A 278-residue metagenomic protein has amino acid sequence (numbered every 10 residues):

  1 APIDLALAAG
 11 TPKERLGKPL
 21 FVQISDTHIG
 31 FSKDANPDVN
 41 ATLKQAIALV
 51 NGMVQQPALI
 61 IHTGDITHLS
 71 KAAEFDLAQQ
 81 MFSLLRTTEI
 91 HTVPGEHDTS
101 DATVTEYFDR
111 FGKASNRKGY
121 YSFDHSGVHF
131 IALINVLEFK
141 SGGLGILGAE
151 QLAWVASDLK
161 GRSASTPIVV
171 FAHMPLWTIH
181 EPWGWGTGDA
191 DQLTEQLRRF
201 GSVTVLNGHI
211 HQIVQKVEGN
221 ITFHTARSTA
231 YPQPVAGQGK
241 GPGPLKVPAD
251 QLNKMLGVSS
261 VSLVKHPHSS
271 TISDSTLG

Functional and structural regions predicted by a protein language model:
I3-D76: N-terminal active-site segment of His-dependent metallophosphoesterases
K13, K71-P167, D189-T204, K216-R227 (+3 more regions): Extended active-site neighborhood of metal-dependent phosphoesterases/phosphodiesterases
D26, G64-D65, G95-E96, H173 (+1 more regions): Active-site glycine-centered loops adjacent to acidic/histidine catalytic or metal-binding residues that shape
I29, T67-H68, D98, L176 (+1 more regions): Short active-site segment of divalent metal-dependent hydrolases/proteases that encodes the spacing between
F31-K33, I66-T67, V136-A149, W177-P182: Surface-exposed cleft-lining segments at the edges of enzyme active sites
I134-N135, F171-L176, G208-I210, D274-T276: Short, well-ordered beta-to-alpha junction loops that form the rim of enzyme active sites and present histidine/acidic
R162-I179: Short acidic, glycine-rich surface-loop motifs adjacent to enzyme active sites
